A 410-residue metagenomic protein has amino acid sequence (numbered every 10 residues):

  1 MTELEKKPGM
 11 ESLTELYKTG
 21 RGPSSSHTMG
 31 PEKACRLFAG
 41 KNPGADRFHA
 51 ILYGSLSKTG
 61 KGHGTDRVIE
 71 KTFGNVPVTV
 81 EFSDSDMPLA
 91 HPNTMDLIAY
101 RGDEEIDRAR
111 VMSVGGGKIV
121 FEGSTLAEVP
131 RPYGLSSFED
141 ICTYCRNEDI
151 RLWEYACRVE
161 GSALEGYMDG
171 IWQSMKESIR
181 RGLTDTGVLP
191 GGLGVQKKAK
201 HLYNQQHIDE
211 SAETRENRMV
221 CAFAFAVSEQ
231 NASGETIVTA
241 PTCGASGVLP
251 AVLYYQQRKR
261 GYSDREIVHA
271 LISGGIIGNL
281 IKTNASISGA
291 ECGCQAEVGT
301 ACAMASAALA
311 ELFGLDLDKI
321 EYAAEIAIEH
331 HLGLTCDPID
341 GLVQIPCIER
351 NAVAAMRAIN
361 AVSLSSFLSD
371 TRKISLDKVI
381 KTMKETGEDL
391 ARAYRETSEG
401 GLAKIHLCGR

Functional and structural regions predicted by a protein language model:
Y17-G20, S288-G293, P338-C347: Short beta-alpha connecting loops at secondary-structure transitions that line or flank enzyme active sites
Y17-L37, S233-V252, C294-C302: Conserved phosphate/anionic-ligand binding catalytic regions in large, soluble enzymes, centered on
T28-K41, P250-G261, S306-G314: Alpha-helical support elements that line or immediately flank enzyme active sites and cofactor-binding pockets
G30-A99: Early transmembrane hairpin of solute transport permeases
N75-E210, R218-M219: C-terminal regulatory domains involved in ligand/effector binding and gene-expression control
K176-G293, G401-R410: Accessory "access/gating" subregions that flank catalytic or transport cores
A222, A226, G247-Q257, I272-L280 (+3 more regions): Contiguous, well-ordered alpha-helical segments that form the cores/surfaces of helical PPI scaffolds
L309-R410: Functionally critical mobile loop/hinge segments
